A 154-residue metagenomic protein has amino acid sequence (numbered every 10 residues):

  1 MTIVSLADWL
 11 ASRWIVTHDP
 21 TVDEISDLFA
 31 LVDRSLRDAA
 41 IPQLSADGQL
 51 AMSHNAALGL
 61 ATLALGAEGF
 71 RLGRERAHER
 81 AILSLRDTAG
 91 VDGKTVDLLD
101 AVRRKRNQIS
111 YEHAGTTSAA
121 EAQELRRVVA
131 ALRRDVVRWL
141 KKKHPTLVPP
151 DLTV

Functional and structural regions predicted by a protein language model:
M1-V154: Terminal alpha-helical segments
